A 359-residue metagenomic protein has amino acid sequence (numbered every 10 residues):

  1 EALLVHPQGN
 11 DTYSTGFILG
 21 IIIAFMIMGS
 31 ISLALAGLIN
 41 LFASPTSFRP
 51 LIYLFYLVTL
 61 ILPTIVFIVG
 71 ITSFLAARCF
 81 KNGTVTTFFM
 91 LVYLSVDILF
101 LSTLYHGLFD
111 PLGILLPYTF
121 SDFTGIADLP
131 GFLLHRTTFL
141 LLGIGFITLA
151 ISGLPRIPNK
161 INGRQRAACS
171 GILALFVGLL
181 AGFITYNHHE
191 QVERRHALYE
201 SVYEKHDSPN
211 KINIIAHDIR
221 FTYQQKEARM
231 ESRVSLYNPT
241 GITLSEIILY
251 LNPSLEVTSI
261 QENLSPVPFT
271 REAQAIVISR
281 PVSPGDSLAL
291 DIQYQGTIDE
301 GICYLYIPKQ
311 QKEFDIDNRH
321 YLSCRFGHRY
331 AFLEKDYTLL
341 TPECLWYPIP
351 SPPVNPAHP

Functional and structural regions predicted by a protein language model:
E1-I23: Helix-loop-helix units of permease transmembrane domains in multi-pass membrane transporters, especially ABC
T15-F80, P117-G131: Secretory targeting signals
G83-V96, Q165-L173, L249: Central hydrophobic cores of alpha-helical transmembrane segments in multi-pass integral membrane proteins
S95-R156: Membrane-embedded alpha-helical segments of integral membrane proteins
N159-H189: Internal/C-terminal transmembrane anchor helices
G182-I248: Membrane-interface segments at or immediately adjacent to transmembrane helices that form the boundary between
L244, N252-E313: A surface-exposed beta-strand-loop module
Q293-P359: Extended, low-hydrophobicity, Ser/Thr/Pro/Gly-biased non-transmembrane segments
